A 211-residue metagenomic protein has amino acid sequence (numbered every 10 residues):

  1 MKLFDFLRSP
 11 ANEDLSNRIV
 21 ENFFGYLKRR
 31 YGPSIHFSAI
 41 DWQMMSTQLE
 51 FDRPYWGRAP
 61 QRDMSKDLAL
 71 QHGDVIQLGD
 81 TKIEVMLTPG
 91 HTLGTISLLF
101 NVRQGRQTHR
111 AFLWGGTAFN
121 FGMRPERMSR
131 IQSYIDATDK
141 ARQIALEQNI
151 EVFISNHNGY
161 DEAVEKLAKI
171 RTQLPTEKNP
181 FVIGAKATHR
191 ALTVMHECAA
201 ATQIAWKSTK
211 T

Functional and structural regions predicted by a protein language model:
K2-L7, G105-T108, T117-T211: Accessory terminal helices/loops
F6-V75, A168-K178, I183-A191: Active-site HxH/HxHxD metal-binding segment of metal-dependent hydrolases
L15-N22, W42-M45, L93-I96, F119-G122 (+2 more regions): Active-site environment of divalent metal-dependent phosphoester hydrolases
R29-Y31, A39-L87, T92-L93, G115-G116 (+2 more regions): Metallo-beta-lactamase
L49, S97-N101: Short, hydrophobic/aromatic-rich beta-strand segments within well-structured domains
L78-G79, F100-Q104: Active-site beta-strand termini and strand-to-loop segments that position acidic
G94, H109-A111: Residues at beta-strand starts and edge strands
